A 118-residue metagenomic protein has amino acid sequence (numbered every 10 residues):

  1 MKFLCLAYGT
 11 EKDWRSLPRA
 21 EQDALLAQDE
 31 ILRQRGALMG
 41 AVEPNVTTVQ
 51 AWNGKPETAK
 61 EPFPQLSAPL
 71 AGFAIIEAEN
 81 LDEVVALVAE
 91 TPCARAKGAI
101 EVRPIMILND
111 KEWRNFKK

Functional and structural regions predicted by a protein language model:
M1-K118: Conserved, structured core segments of small domains
